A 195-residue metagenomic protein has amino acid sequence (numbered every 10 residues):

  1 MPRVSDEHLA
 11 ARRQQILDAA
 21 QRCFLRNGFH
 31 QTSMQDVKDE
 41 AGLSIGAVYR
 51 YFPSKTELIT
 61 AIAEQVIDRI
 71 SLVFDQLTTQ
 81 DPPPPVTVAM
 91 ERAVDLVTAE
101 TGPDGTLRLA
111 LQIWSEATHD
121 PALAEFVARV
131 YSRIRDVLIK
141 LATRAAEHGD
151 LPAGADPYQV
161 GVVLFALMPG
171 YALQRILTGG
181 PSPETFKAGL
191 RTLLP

Functional and structural regions predicted by a protein language model:
M1-A11: N-terminal intrinsically disordered/low-complexity leader segments
Q15, A19-E57, A61: Helix-turn-helix
P53-E57, A61, P82, T101-G102 (+4 more regions): Residues in soluble alpha-helical coiled-coils and helical-bundle/repeat scaffolds
A61, F74-L107, P157-L164, K187: Hydrophobic alpha-helical connector segments
E64-I70: Short, basic, alpha-helical segments at the C-terminal edge of helix-turn-helix-like DNA-binding modules
V94-T101, L109-H119, G189-L194: Helix-loop "lid/cap" segments that line or gate small-molecule binding pockets
G102-L111, P121-H148, Q159: Amphipathic alpha-helical packing segments from all-alpha helical-bundle domains
A124-A128, S132, A146-L193: Hydrophobic/aromatic-rich alpha-helical bundle segments in the mid-to-C-terminal region
